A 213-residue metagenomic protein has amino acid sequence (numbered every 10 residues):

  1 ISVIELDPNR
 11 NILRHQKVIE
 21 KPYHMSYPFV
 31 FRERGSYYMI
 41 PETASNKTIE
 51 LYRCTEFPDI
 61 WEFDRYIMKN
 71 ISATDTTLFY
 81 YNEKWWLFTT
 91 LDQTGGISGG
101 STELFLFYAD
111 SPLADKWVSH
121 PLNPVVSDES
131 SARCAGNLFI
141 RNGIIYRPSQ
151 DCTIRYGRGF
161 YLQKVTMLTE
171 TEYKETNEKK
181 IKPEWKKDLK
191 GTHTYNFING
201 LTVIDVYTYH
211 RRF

Functional and structural regions predicted by a protein language model:
I1-F213: Carbohydrate-active catalytic/glycan-binding domains of CAZyme proteins, especially the secreted or lumenal ectodomains
